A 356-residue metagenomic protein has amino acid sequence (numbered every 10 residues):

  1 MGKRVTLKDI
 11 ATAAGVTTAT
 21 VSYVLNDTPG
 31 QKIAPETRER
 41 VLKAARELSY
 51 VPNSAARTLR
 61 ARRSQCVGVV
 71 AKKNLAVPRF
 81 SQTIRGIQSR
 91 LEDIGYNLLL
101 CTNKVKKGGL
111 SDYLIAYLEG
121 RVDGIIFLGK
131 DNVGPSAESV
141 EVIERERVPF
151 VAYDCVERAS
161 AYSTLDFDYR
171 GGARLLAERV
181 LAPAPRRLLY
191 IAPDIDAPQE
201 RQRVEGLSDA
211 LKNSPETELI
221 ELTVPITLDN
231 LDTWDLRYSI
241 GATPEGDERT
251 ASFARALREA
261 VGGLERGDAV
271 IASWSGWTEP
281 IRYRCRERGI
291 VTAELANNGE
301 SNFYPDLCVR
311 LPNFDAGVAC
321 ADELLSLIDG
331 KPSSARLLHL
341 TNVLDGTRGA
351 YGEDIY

Functional and structural regions predicted by a protein language model:
M1-R62: N-terminal helix-turn-helix DNA-binding module of bacterial transcription factors
G2, R62, C66-E178, S252-V270 (+1 more regions): Alpha-helical recognition/docking segments in bacterial nutrient-uptake and carbohydrate-utilization systems
T20-S22, L59-L75, R187-P193: Short beta-strand segments enriched in small/hydrophobic residues
K72-S81, C101-G108, D131, T164-L175 (+6 more regions): Hinge/beta->alpha junction and helix N-cap segments in small-molecule ligand-binding domains
D123, R186-R187, T217, D268: Short acidic/polar active-site loop segments enriched in Thr and Asp
A251-Y356: Flexible loop/turn connectors
